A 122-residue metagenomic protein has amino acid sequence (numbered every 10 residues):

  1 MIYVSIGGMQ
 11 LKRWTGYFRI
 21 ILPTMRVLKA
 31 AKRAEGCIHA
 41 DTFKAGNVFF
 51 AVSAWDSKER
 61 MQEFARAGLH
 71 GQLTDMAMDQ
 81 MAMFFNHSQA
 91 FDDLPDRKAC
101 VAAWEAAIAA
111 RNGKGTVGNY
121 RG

Functional and structural regions predicted by a protein language model:
M1-V48, Q62-E63, F84-G122: Short S/T/G/P-rich N-terminal loop/turn motif that feeds into the first structured element of a domain
K58-H87: An amphipathic, aromatic/His-enriched active-site/gating alpha helix that lines ligand/cofactor pockets
